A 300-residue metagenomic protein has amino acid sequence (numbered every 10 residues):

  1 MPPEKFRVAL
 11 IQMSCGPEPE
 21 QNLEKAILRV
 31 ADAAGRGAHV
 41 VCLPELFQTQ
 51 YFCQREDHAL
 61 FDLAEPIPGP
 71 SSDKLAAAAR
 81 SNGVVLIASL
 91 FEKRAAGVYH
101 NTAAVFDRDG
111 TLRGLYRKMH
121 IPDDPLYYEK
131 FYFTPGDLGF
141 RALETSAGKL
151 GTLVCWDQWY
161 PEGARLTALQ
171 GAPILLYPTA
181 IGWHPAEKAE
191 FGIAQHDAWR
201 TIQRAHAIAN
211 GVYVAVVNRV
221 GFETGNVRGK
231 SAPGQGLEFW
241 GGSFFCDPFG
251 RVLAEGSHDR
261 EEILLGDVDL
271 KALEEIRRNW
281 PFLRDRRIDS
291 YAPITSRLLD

Functional and structural regions predicted by a protein language model:
M1-V40, L176: N-terminal active-site segment of His-dependent metallophosphoesterases
K5-P17, T102, L115-K118, A142 (+2 more regions): Active-site-proximal beta-strand elements of phosphoester/diester hydrolases
V8, V105-R113, C246-L253: Short, glycine-anchored, charge-dense loop/turn motifs used at functional sites
P19, L28-L115, I181-V212: Cys-nucleophile CN-hydrolase/nitrilase-fold catalytic domain and related Cys-dependent amidase chemistry that acts on
A64, P68-I87, K149, C155-E262: CN hydrolase (nitrilase-like) catalytic-core segments centered on the catalytic cysteine and neighboring Lys/Glu
T102, L115-K118, G242, E255-S257 (+1 more regions): Residue-level detector of high-confidence beta-strand sites
K118-Y132, R260-R278: A short, polar/charged loop-to-alpha-helix boundary motif
F140-P173, L273-D300: Cysteine/selenocysteine-centered motifs that mediate thiol-based redox chemistry or coordinate metal-sulfur cofactors
